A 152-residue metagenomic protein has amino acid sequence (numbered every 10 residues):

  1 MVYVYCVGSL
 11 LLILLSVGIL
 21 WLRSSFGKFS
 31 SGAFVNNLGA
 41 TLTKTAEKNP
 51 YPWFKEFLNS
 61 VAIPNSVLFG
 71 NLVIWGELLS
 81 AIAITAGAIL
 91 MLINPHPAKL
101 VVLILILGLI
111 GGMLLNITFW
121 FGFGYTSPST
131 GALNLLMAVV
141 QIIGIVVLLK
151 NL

Functional and structural regions predicted by a protein language model:
M1-E47, W53-L152: Extended, low-polarity transmembrane helix blocks
